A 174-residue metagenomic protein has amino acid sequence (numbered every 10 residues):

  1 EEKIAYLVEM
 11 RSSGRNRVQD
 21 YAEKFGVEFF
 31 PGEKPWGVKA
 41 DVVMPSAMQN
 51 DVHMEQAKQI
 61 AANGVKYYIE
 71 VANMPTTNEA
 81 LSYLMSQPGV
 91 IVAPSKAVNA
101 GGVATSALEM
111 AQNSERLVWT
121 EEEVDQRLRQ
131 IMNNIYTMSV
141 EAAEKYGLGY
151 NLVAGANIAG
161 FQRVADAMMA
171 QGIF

Functional and structural regions predicted by a protein language model:
E1-K39: Glycine-rich phosphate/diphosphate-binding loop of Rossmann-like nucleotide-binding domains
V8-G14, K34, V42, Q56 (+4 more regions): Solvent-exposed, flexible loop/coil residues
V18, Q56, A80-L81: Residues within well-ordered alpha-helices
E23, E28-P31, P45, L117 (+1 more regions): Preference for short coil/turn "hinge" residues that link or interrupt alpha-helices
F29-A40, N50-Y67: Rossmann-fold NAD(P) dinucleotide-binding segment
M44-S46, V71: Short, well-ordered coil/turn residues at beta-beta hairpins and beta-strand->alpha-helix junctions within
M48-N50, M74: Short glycine-rich anion-binding loops that position phosphate/pyrophosphate groups of nucleotides and phosphorylated
A61-F174: Adenosine-phosphate binding glycine-rich loop
